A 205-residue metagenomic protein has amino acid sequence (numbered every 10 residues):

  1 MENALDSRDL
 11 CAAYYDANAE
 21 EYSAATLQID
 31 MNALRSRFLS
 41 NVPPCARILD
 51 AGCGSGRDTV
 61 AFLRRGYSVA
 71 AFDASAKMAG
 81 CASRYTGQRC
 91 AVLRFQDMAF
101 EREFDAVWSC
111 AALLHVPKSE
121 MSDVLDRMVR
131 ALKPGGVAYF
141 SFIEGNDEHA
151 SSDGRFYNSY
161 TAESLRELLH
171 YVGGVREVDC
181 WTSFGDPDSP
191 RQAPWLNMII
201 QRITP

Functional and structural regions predicted by a protein language model:
E2-P43, N146: Conserved class I S-adenosyl-L-methionine
C45-G54: Conserved class I S-adenosyl-L-methionine
S55-D97: Class I SAM-dependent methyltransferase SAM/SAH-binding core
Q96-V107: A short acidic, Gly/Pro-enriched loop at the edge of an enzyme's catalytic core that lines a small-molecule cofactor
S122-P134: A short glycine-rich, Lys/Arg-flanked "PGG" loop and its adjoining helix->strand segment in the class I
G135-F142: Conserved beta-strand signature within the Rossmann-like core of class I S-adenosyl-L-methionine
H149-E167: Acceptor-substrate binding/catalytic loop of class I
V175-G185: Conserved S-adenosyl-L-methionine
